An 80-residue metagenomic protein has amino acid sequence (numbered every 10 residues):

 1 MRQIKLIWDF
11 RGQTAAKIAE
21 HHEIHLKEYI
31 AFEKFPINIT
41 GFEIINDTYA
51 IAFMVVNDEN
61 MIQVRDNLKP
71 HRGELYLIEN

Functional and structural regions predicted by a protein language model:
M1-N80: Long, contiguous binding/interaction regions
